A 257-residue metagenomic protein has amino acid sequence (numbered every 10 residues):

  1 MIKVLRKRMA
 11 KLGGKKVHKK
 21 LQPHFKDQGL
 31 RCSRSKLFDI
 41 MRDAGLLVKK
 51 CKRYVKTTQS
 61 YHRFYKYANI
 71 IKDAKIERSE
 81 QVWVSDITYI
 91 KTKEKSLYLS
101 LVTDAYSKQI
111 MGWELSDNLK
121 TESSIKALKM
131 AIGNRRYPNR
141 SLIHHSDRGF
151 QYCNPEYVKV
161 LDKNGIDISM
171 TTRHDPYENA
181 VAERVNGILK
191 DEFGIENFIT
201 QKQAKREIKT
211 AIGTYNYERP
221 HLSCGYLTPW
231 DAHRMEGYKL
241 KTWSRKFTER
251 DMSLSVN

Functional and structural regions predicted by a protein language model:
M1-I2, V17, L21, L37 (+14 more regions): Mobile genetic element proteins and their domesticated derivatives, centered on retroelements and DNA transposons
M1-S79, A232-G237: Basic, flexible linker segments flanking DNA-binding modules in nucleic acid-interacting mobile-element proteins
K11, L30, K75-E77, T92 (+3 more regions): Conserved, non-catalytic sequence blocks in retroelement Pol enzymes and Pol-derived host proteins
T58-S60, S146-R148, N154-V158, I168-K190 (+2 more regions): RNase H-like two-metal-ion nuclease catalytic core shared by retroviral integrases and related mobile-element nucleases
I76-M111, D117: An active-site-proximal beta-strand-loop segment
K95, E114-Y137: Active-site beta-loop-alpha junctions of metal-dependent nucleic acid enzymes, especially the RNase H-like/DDE
Q109-W113, S169-T171, I195: Short small-residue beta-strand/loop micro-motif enriched in glycine and branched aliphatics
D162-I166, I188-N257: C-terminal domain-tail junction helix/linker
